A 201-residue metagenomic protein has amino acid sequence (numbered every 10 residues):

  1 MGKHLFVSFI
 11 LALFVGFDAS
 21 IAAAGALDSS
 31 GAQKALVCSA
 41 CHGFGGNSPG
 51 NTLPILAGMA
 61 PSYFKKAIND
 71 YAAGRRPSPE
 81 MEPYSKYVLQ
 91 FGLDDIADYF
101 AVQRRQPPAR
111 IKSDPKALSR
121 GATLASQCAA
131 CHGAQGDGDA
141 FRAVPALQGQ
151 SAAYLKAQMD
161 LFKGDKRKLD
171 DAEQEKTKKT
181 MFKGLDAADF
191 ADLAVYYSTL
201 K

Functional and structural regions predicted by a protein language model:
M1-H4: Positively charged n-region of N-terminal signal peptides that target proteins for export
V7-D18: Bacterial N-terminal signal peptides
D18-A35, F44, P49-T52, A101-A125 (+1 more regions): Electrostatic cytochrome c docking/interface patches
A26-S39, S48-G50, A57-K66, A122-A129 (+2 more regions): Sequence context surrounding c-type heme c attachment/ligation sites in exported
C38-G45, I96, G121, S126-Q135 (+1 more regions): The canonical Cys-X-X-Cys-His
P49-I55, Y71-Q103, A109-P115, F141-A146 (+1 more regions): Axial heme c-ligation environment in periplasmic c-type cytochrome domains
